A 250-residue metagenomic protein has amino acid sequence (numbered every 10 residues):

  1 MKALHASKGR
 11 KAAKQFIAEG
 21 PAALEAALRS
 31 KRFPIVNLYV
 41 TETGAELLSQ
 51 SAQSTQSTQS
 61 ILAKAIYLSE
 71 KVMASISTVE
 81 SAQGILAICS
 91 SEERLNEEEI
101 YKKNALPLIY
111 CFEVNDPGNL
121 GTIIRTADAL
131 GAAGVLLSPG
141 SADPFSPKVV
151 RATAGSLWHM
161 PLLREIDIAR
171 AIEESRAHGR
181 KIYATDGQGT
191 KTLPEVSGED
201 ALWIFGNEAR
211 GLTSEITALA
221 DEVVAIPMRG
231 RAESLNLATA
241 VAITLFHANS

Functional and structural regions predicted by a protein language model:
M1-E80: N-terminal positively charged helical leader segments and presequences
K14, Y110-N115, V224-E233: Short pre-catalytic strand/loop immediately N-terminal to key active-site residues, enriched for Gly-Thr
G20, D116-I123, L235-A240: Amphipathic alpha-helical repeat scaffolds
E80-N104, S141: Acidic/glycine-rich phosphate/pyrophosphate-binding loops and surrounding catalytic core that coordinate Mg2+
G84-A87, T126-L130, P144-L157, S214-S250: Structured adenosyl-cofactor binding patch, chiefly the S-adenosyl-L-methionine
I100-Q188: RNA substrate-binding interface of SAM-dependent RNA methyltransferases
Y183-A232, N236: Active-site/ligand-binding-proximal alpha/beta "capping" segment
